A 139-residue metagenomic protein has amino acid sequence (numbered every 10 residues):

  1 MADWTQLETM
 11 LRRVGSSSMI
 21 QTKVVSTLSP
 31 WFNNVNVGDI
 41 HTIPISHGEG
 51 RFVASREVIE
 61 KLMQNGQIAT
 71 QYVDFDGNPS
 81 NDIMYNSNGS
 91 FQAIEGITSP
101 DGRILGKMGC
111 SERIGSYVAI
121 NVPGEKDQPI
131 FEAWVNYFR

Functional and structural regions predicted by a protein language model:
M1: Catalytic nucleophile loop
W4-R139: Amide-donor transfer/coupling interface in amidating biosynthetic enzymes
